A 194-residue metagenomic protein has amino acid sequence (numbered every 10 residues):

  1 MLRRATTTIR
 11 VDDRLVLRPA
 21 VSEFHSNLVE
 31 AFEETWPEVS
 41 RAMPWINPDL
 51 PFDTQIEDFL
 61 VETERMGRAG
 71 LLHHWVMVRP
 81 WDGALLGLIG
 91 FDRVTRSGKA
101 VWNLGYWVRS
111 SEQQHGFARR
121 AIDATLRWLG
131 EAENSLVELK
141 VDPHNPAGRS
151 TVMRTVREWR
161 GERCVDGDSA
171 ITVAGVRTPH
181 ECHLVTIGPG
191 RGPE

Functional and structural regions predicted by a protein language model:
M1-N27, A31-E38, H74-E194: Acyl-donor (CoA/ACP) binding surface of acyl/acetyltransferases
S40-V61: Conserved GNAT-fold acetyl-CoA-binding loop/helix
W45, G67-R68, K140, L184: Bulky hydrophobic/aromatic packing residues
N47-P48, V61-W75: A short helix-loop-beta-strand connector motif used in the catalytic cores of GNAT acetyltransferases and, in some
Q55-E57, G67-R68, V156-E158: Short alpha-helix boundary/capping motifs
